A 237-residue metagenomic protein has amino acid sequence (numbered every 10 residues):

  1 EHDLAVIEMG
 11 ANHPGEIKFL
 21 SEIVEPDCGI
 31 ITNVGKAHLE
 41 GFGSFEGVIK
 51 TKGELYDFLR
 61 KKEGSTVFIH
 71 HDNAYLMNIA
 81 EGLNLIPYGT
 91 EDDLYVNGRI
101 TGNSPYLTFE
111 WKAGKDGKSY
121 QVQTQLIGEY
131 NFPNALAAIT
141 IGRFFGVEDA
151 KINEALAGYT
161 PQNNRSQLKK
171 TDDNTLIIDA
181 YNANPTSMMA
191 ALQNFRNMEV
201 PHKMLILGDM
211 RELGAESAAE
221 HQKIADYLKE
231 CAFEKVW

Functional and structural regions predicted by a protein language model:
D3-P14, L176-N182: Switch II (G3) loop of P-loop NTPases
I7-E8, G98, T124-Q125, I139 (+3 more regions): Thr-Gly-centered strand-to-loop micro-motif
A11, K36, N73, N182-A183 (+1 more regions): Short, glycine/acidic-enriched loop or turn micro-motifs at the edges of active sites
H13-I17, F132-A135, P185-M189: Short glycine/serine/threonine-rich phosphate/pyrophosphate-binding segments that cradle anionic phosphate groups
P14, K50-G53, H221-Q222: Structural motif corresponding to alpha-helix initiation and N-cap regions
C28-T175, V200-P201, D226-K235: Acidic, Mg2+-coordinating active-site environments of NTP-dependent enzymes
Q162-N164, A180-W237: Active-site beta-alpha connecting loops in nucleotide-dependent enzymes
